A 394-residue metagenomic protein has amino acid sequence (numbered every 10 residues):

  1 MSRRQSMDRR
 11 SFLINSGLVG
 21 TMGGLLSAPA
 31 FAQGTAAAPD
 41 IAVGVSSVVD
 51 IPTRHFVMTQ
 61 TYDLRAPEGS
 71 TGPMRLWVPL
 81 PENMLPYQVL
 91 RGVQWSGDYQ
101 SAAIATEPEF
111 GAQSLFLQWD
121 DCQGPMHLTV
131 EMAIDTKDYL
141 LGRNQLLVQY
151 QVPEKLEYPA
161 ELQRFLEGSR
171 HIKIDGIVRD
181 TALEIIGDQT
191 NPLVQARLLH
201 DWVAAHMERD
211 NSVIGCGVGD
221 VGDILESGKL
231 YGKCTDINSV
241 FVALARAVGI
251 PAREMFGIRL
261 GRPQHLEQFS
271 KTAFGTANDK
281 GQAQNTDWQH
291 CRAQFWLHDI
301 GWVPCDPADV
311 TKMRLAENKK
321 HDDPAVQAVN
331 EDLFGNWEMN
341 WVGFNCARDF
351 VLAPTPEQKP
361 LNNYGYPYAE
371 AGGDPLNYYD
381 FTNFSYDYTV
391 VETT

Functional and structural regions predicted by a protein language model:
S2-Q5, S11-G34: N-terminal export signals
A32-L140: Intrinsically disordered, low-complexity N-terminal segments that are enriched in acidic
L80-E82, D121, I134, F256-R259 (+2 more regions): Short, flexible loop/turn elements at secondary-structure junctions
G92-W95, N144-E154, P307-V310: Short intrinsically disordered coil segments
Q118-K173, P356-T394: Secretory-pathway-linked proteins and extracytosolic
H127-R209, G215-G228: Acidic low-complexity segments
D188, P192-R197, D201-C291, H298 (+1 more regions): Active-site neighborhood of thiol-dependent amide/isopeptide-bond enzymes
R262-L266, S270-T394: Active-site rim recognition segments
